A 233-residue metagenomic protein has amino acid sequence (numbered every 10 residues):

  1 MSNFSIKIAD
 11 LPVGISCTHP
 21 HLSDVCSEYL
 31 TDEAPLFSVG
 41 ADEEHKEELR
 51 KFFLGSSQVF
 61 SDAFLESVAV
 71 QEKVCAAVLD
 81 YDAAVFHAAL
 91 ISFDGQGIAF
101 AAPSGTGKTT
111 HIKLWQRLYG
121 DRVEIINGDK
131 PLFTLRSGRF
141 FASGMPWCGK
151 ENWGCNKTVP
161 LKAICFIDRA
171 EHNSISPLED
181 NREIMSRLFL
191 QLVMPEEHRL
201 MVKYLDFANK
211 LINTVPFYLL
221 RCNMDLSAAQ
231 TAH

Functional and structural regions predicted by a protein language model:
M1-S104, L114-E124, L132-H233: A noncatalytic interaction/capping subdomain that flanks phosphate/NTP-handling catalytic cores
K108: Conserved lysine of the Walker
H111: Hydrophobic positions on the alpha1 helix immediately C-terminal to the Walker A/P-loop
